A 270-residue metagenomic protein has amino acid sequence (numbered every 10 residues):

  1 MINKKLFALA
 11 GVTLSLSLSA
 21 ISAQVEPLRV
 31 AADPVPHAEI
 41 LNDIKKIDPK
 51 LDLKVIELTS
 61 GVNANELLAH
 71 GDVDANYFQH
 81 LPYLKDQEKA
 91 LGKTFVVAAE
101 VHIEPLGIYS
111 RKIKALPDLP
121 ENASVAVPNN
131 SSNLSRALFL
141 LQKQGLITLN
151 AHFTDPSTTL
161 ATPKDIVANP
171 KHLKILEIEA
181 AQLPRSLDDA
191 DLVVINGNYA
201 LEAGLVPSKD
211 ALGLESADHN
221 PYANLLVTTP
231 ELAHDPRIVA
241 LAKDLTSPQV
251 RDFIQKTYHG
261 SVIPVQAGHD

Functional and structural regions predicted by a protein language model:
P27-K54, N63, L67-A69: Short, polar/charged alpha-helical segment
V35, T59-G61, N76-K85, H102 (+3 more regions): Beta->alpha turn/N-cap motifs
I56-E66, F153-R185: Short helix-initiation/N-cap motifs at beta->coil->alpha
A69-Q79, A123, L146, K171-L173 (+1 more regions): Alpha-to-beta junction loops
D86-A98, R111-I113, L187-D189, V194 (+1 more regions): Ligand-binding "clamshell"
A98-T148, R251: A conserved helix-loop-strand patch within extracytoplasmic ligand-binding domains of the periplasmic binding
A99-S110, L201-K243, V262-D270: Periplasmic-binding protein-like
S135-Q142, R237, L245-V265: Periplasmic-binding protein-like
